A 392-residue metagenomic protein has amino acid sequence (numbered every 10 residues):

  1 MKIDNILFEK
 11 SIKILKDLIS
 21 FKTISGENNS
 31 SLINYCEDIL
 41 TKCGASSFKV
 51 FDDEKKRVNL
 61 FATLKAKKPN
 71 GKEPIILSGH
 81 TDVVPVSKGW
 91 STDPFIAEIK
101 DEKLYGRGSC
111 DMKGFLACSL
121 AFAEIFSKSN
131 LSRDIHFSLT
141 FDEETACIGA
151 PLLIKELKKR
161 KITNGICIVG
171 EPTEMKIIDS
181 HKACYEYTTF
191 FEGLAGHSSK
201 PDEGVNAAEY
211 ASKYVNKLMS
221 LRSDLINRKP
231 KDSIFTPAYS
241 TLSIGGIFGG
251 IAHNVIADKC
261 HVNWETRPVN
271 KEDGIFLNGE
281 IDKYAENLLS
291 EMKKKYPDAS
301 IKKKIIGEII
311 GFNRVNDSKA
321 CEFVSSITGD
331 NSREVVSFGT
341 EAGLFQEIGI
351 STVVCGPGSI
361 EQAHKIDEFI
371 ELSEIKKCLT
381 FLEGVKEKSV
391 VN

Functional and structural regions predicted by a protein language model:
K2-V86, K259-N263: N-terminal helical capping/dimerization or prosegment-like subdomains of hydrolases acting on amide or phosphate bonds
I6, E186-N392: Metal-dependent amide/peptide-bond hydrolase catalytic core, centered on the "pita-bread" metallohydrolase fold
K49, I76, H136-S138, K302: A structural signal for isolated positions on well-ordered beta-strands in alpha/beta enzyme cores
K72-H136: Active-site metal-coordination/substrate-binding segment of hydrolases, especially metallo-dependent peptidases
S78-G79, S138-T140, C167-E171, F190-E192 (+2 more regions): Short beta-strand segments
K100-E102, F122-F137, R160-T163, L218-R228 (+2 more regions): Phosphate-handling active-site elements
L104-L116, E144, V205-A208, F369-K376: Short, conserved micro-motifs enriched in small and acidic residues
M112-E186: Acidic/histidine-rich catalytic neighborhood of metal-dependent amide-processing enzymes
